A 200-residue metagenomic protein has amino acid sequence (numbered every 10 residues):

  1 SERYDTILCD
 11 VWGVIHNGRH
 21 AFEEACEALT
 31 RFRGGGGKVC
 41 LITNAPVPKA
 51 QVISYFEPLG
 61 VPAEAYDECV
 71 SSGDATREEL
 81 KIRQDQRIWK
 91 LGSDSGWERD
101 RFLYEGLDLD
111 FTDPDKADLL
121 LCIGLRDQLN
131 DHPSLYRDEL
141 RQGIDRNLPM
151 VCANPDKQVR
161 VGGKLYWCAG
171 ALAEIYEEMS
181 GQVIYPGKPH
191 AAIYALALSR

Functional and structural regions predicted by a protein language model:
S1-R200: HAD-like aspartate-dependent phosphatase fold
